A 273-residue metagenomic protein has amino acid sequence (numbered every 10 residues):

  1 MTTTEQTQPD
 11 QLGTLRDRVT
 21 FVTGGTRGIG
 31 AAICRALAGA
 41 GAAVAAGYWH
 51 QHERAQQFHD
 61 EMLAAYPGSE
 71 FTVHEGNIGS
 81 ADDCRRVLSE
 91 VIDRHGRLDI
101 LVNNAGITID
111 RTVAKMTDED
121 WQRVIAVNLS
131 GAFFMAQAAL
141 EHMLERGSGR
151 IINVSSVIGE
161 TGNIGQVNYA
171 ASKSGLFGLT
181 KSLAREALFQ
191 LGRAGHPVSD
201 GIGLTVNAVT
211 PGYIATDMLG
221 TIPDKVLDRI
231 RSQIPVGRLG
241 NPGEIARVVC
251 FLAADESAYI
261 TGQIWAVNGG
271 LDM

Functional and structural regions predicted by a protein language model:
V19, T26-R27: Conserved glycine-rich cofactor-binding loop
A40-Q57: Conserved glycine-rich Rossmann-like NAD(P)H-binding loop of the short-chain dehydrogenase/reductase
T112-V113, D120-I125, I151, L219 (+1 more regions): Substrate-binding pocket helix/loop in short-chain dehydrogenase/reductase
A136, S172, T180: Active-site helix of classical SDR
E141, R185-F189, P197, A258: Alpha-helical segment proximal to the catalytic Tyr-Lys
S156: Residue(s) in the substrate-gating loop at a strand-loop-helix junction that position the organic substrate next
L188, G192, D200, T205 (+1 more regions): Short, small/polar-rich loop/turn modules that mediate ligand/substrate recognition or access, typified
